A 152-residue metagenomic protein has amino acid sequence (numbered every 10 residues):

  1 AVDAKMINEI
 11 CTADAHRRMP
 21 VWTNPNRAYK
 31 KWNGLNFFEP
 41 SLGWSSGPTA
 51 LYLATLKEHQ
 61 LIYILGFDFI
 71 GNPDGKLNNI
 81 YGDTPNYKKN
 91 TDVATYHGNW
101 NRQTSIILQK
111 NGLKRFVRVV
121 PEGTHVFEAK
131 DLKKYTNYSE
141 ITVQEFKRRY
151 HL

Functional and structural regions predicted by a protein language model:
A1-L152: Metal-ion/cofactor- or nucleotide/acyl-coenzyme-handling active-site neighborhoods
